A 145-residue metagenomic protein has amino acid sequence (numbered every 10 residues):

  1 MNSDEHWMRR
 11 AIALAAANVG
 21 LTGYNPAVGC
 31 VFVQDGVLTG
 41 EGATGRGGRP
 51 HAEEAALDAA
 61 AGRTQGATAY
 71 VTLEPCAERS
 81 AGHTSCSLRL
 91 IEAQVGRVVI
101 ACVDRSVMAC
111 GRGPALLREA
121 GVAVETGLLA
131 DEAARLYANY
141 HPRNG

Functional and structural regions predicted by a protein language model:
M1, L21, G42-R46: Short, N-terminal intrinsically disordered low-complexity segments that are rich in Pro/Gly and polar/charged residues
N2-G23: Short, basic/aromatic recognition patches
E5, R9-I12, R118, A134 (+1 more regions): Generic alpha-helical structural signal
I12, A16-V19, L57-A61, H141: Generic structural signal for well-ordered alpha-helical scaffold segments
A27-V28: Acidic, glycine-enriched active-site microenvironments
F32-A134: Zn2+-dependent cytidine deaminase-like catalytic core
N139-G145: Phosphate/diphosphate-binding glycine-rich loops and adjacent basic-rich segments that engage nucleotide
